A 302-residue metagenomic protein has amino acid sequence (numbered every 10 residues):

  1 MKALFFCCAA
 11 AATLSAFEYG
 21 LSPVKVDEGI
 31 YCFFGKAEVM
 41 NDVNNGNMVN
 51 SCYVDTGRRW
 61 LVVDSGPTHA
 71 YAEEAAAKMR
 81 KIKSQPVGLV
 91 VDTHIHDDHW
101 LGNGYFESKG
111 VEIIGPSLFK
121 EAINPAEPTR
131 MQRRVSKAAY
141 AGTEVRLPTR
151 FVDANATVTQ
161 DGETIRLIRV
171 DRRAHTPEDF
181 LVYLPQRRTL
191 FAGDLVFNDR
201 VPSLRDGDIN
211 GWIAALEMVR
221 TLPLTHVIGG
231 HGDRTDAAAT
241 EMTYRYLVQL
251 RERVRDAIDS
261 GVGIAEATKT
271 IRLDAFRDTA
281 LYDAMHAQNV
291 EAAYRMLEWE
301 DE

Functional and structural regions predicted by a protein language model:
C7-F17: Hydrophobic h-region of N-terminal signal peptides that target proteins for export in Gram-negative bacteria
E18-V26, K120-D171, T176-E178, P185-Q186 (+1 more regions): Metallo-beta-lactamase
K25-K78, F180-G193: Conserved beta-strand hairpin/beta-sheet module of binuclear metal-dependent hydrolase folds, prominently
G29, V54, D64, M79 (+9 more regions): Divalent metal-coordination and catalytic microenvironments
F33-V49, I123-P125, M131-Q132, A139-Y140 (+1 more regions): Acidic/histidine-rich helix-loop elements that form or flank divalent-metal/phosphate-binding sites at the catalytic
R59-L61, S65-H69, T157, T164 (+2 more regions): Metallo-beta-lactamase
A77-T157: Active-site HxH/HxHxD metal-binding segment of metal-dependent hydrolases
T221-P223, R234-E302: Accessory terminal helices/loops
